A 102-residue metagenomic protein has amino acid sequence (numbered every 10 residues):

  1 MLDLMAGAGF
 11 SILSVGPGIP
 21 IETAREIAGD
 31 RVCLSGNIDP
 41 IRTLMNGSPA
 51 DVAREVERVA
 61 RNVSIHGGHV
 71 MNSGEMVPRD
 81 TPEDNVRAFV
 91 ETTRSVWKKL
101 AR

Functional and structural regions predicted by a protein language model:
M1-R102: Active-site loop segments of alpha/beta catalytic cores
